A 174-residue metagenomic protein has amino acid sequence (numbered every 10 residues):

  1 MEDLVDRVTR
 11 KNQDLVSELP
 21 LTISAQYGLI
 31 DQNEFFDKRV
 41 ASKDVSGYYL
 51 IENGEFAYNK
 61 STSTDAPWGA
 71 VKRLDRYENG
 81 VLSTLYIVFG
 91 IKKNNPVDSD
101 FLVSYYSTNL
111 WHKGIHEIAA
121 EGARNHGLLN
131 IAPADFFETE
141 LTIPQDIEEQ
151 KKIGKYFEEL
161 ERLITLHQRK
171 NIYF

Functional and structural regions predicted by a protein language model:
M1-Q13: Non-catalytic DNA-recognition/assembly elements of restriction-modification systems
E2-D3, L102, E140-F174: Amphipathic alpha-helical segments
E18-L21, Q32-S42, A119: Short, structured beta-strand/loop micro-motifs enriched in basic residues and often containing a Trp
S46-W111, A132: A short beta-sheet element
G80-L85, A120-E149: A short glycine-rich beta-alpha junction/loop motif
I115-E117: Surface-exposed or secretory-pathway low-complexity segments enriched in glycine-proline and Ser/Thr/acidic residues
